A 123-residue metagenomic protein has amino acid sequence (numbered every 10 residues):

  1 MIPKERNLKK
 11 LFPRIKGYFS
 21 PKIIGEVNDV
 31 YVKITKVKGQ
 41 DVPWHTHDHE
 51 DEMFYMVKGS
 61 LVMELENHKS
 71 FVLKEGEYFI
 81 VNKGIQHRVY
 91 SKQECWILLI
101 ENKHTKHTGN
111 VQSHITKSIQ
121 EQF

Functional and structural regions predicted by a protein language model:
M1-K33, Q112-F123: A short, N-terminal "cap"/entry segment at the start of jelly-roll beta-barrel domains of the cupin/DSBH fold
N28, V57-K58, K74-E75, Q93 (+1 more regions): A cytosolic small-molecule/anion-sensing beta-strand core signal
Y31-D48: Conserved short histidine dyad/triad with adjacent acidic residue
T46-H49, S91-Q93: Short glycine/proline-enriched turns and hinge-like loops at secondary-structure junctions
H49-L61, E66-N67: Glycine- and acidic-residue-biased ligand/ion/polar-headgroup-sensing regions
N67-K83: Short acidic-glycine-tyrosine-enriched beta hairpin
K83-V111: Ligand-binding loop in jelly-roll beta-barrel domains
